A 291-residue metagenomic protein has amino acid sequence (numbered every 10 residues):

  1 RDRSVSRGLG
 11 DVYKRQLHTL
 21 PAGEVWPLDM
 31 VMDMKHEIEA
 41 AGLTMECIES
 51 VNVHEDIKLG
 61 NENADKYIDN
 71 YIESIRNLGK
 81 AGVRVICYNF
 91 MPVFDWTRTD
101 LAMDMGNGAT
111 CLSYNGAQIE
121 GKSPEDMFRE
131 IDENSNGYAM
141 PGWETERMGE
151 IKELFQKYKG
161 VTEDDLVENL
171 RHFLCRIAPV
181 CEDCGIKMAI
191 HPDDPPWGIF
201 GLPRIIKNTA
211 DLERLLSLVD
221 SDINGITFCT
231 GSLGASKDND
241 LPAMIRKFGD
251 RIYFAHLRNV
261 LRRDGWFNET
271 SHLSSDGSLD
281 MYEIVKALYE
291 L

Functional and structural regions predicted by a protein language model:
D2-L9: Single conserved hydrophobic/aromatic residue that forms the stacking wall/gate of nucleotide- or nucleobase-binding
V12: Active-site loops and adjacent core secondary-structure elements that bind or stabilize anionic groups
Q16-M32, F200: Glycine-rich, proline-tolerant flexible connector loops at the mouths of alpha/beta enzymes
H18-T19, V51-N52, F90-F94, P192-G198 (+2 more regions): Active-site-proximal loop/turn and secondary-structure-junction residues that shape catalytic pockets, frequently
E39, D56-G60, D65-D69, R76-R84 (+4 more regions): Histidine-acidic metal/acid-base catalytic patches
G42-K58: A short glycine/small-residue-enriched secondary-structure motif
E46-S50, V85-N89, I186-P192: Short beta-strand segments at enzyme active-site cores
N77-R171: Active-site-proximal, glycine-rich beta->alpha crossover segments in alpha/beta enzymes that shape flexible
